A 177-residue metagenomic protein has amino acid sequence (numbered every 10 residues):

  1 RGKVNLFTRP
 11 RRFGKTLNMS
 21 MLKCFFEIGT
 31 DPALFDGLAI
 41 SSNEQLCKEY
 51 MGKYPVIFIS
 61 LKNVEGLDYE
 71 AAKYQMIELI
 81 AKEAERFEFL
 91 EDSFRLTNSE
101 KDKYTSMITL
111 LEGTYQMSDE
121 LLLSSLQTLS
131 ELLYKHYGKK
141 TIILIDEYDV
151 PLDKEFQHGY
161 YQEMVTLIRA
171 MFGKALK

Functional and structural regions predicted by a protein language model:
R1, C24-F89: P-loop NTPase motor core
F7: Hydrophobic anchor at the beta1->P-loop junction of P-loop NTPases
P10-R11: The conserved Walker
K15: Conserved lysine of the Walker
N18: Hydrophobic positions on the alpha1 helix immediately C-terminal to the Walker A/P-loop
A71, Q75-L123, P151-Y160: Conserved P-loop NTPase mechanochemical-coupling segment
A84, S125-H136, E163-K177: Substrate-engagement module of ASCE P-loop NTPases
Y137-Y161: Conserved P-loop NTPase "ATPase switch" module shared by AAA+ and STAND
